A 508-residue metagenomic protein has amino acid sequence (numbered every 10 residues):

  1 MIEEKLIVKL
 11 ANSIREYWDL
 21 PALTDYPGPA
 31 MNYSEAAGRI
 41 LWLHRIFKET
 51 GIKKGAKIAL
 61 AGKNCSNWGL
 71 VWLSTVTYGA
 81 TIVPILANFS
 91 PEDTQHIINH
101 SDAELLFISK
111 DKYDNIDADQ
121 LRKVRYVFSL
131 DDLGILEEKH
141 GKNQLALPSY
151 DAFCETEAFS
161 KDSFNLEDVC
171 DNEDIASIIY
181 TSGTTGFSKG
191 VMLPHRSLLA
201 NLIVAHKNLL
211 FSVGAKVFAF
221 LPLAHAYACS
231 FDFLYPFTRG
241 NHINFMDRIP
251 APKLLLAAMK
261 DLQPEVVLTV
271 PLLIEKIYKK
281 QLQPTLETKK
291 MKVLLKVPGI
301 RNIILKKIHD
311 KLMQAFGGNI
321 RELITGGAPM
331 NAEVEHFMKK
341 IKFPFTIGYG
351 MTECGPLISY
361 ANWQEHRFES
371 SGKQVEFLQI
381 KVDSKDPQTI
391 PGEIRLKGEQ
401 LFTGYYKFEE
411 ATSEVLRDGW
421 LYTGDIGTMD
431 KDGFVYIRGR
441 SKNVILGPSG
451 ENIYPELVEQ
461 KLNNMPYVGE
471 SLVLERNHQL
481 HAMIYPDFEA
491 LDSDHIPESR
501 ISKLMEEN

Functional and structural regions predicted by a protein language model:
I2, P21-C65, G69-L73, S90-Q95 (+1 more regions): Conserved AMP-binding/adenylate-forming core of the ANL superfamily
W18-D19, S129, P148, C154-Y180 (+2 more regions): Conserved pre-ATP/AMP-binding loop-to-beta segment of ANL
A30-E35, A176-L202: Conserved AMP-binding A3 loop
T50, T77-F153, H478: Structural core segment of the AMP-binding/adenylate-forming
A56-K57, K63-V83, A87-P91, N99-L105 (+4 more regions): A short helix-loop-beta submotif of the ANL/AMP-binding
F89, L106, G398, G404 (+1 more regions): AMP-binding/adenylate-forming catalytic core of the ANL superfamily
L199-K216, L223-H309, N319: Conserved AMP-binding/adenylation subdomain of ANL enzymes
I304-V435, S441-V444, E459: Conserved AMP-binding/adenylate-forming
